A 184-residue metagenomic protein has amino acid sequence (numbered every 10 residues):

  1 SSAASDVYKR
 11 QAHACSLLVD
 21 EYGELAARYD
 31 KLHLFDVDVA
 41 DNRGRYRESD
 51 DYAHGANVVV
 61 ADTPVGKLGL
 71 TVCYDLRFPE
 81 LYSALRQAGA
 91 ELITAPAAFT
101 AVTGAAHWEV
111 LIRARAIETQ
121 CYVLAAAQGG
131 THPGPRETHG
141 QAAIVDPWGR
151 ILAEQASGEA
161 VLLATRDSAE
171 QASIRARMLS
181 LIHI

Functional and structural regions predicted by a protein language model:
S1-Y8, I184: Short, small-residue-biased leader/transition segments that mark boundaries at the very start of proteins
A4, Q11-H13, Y29, H139 (+1 more regions): A structure-centric signal for secondary-structure junctions around beta-strands
S5-D6, C15, Y122: Proline-centered loop/turn at the N-terminus of a beta-strand
R10-A88, A101-G104, W108-V110, A176-M178: Active-site catalytic loop in hydrolytic enzyme cores
D20-E21, S168-E170: Non-catalytic surface loops within mature trypsin-like serine protease
K67, C73-L162: CN hydrolase (nitrilase-like) catalytic-core segments centered on the catalytic cysteine and neighboring Lys/Glu
A169-I182: A short C-terminal boundary segment appended to hydrolase-like catalytic domains
